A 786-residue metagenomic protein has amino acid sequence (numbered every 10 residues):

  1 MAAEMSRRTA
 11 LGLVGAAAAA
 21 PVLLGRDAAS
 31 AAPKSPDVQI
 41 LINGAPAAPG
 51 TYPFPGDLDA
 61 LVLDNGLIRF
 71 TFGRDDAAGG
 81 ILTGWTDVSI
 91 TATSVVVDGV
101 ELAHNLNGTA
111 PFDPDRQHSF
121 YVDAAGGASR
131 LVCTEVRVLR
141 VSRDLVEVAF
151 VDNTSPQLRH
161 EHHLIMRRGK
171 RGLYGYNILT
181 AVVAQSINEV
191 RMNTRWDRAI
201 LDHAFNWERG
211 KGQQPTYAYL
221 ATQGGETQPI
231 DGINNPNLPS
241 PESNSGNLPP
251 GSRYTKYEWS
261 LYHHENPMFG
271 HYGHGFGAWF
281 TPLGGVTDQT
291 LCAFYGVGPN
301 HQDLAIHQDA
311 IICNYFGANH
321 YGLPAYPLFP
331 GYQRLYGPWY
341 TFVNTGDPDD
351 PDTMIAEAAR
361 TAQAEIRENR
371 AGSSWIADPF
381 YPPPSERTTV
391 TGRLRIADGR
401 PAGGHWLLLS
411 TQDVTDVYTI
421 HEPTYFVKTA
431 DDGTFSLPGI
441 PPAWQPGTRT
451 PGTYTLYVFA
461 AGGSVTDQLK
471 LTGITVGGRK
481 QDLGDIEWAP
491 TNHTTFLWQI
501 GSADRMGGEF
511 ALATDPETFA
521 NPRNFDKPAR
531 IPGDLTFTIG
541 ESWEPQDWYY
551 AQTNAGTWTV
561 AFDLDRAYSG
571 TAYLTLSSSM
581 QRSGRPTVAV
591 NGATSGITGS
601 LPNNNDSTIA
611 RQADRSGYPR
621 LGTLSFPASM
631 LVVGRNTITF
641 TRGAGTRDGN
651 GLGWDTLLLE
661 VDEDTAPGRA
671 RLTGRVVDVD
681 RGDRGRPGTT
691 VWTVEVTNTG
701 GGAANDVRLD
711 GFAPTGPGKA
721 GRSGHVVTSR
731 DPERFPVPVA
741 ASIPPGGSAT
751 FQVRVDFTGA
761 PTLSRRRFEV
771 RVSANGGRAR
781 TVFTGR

Functional and structural regions predicted by a protein language model:
A2-A3, T9-D27: N-terminal export signals
G56-E135: Acidic-aromatic substrate-binding/catalytic surfaces of carbohydrate-active enzymes
F112-A184, N188-E189: Extended, loop-rich substrate-binding clefts of extracytoplasmic carbohydrate-active enzymes
T388-A397, G433, I486: A short, amphipathic beta-strand motif
A397-I420: Short, ordered, surface-exposed loop/turn motifs in non-cytosolic proteins
T415-I440: Short, acidic Ser/Thr/Gly-rich low-complexity loop/linker segments typical of extracellular and cell-surface proteins
T553-A555, D563-S569, S577-E663: Beta-strand-rich ligand-recognition modules
F757-R786: Terminal connector regions
